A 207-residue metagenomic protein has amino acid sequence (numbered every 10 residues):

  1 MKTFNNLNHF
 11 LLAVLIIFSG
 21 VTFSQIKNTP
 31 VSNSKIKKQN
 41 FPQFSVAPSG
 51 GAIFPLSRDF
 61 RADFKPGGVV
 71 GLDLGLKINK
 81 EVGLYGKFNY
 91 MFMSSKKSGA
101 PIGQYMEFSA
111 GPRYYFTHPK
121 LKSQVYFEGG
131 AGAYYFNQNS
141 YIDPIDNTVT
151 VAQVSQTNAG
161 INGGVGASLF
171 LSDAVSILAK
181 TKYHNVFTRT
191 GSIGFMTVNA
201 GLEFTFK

Functional and structural regions predicted by a protein language model:
M1-T29, F206: Bacterial Sec-dependent N-terminal signal peptides
Q25-L76, N199, E203-K207: Short glycine/proline- and aromatic-enriched beta-strand/turn motifs that initiate or cap beta-hairpins
N33, K38-V46, K80-V82, L121-V125 (+3 more regions): Outer-envelope beta-barrel architecture signal
P42-F44, F64-V70, I102-F108, S123 (+2 more regions): Residues that define the transmembrane beta-barrel architecture of outer-membrane proteins
P48-R58, K87-S94, L178-F187: Transmembrane beta-strand segments that form the barrel wall of outer-membrane beta-barrel proteins
R58-K65, K96-I102, N137-D146, R189-M196: Outer-membrane beta-barrel translocator domains and adjoining extracellular loop/strand segments of Gram-negative
G75-I145, L171, G201-K207: Gram-negative (and chloroplast) outer-membrane scaffold detector with strong preference for beta-barrel transmembrane
M93-K96, Y105, G163, L169-K207: Predominantly the C-terminal beta-signal and adjacent terminal strand-loop region of outer-membrane beta-barrel
